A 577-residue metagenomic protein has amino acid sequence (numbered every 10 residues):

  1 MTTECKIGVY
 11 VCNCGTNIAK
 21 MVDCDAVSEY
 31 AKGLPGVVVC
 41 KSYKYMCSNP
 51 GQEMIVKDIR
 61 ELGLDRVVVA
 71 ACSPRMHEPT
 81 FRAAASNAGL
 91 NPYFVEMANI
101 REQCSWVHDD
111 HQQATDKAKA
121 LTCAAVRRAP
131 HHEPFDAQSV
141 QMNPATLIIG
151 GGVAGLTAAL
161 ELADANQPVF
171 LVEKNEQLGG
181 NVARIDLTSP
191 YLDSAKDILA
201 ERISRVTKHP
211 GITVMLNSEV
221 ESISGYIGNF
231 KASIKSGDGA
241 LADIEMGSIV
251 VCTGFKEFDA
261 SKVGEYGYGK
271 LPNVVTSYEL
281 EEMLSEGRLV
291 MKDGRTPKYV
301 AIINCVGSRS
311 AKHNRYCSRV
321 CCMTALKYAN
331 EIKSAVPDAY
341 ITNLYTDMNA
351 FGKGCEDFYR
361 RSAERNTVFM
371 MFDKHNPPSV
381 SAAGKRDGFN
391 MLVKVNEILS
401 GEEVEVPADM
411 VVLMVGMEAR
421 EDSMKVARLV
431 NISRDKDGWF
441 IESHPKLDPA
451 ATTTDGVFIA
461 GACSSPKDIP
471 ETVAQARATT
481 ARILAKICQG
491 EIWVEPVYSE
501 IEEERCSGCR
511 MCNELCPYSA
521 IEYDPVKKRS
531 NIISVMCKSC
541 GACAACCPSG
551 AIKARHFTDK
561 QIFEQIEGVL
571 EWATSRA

Functional and structural regions predicted by a protein language model:
M1-A577: Residues forming the flavin
